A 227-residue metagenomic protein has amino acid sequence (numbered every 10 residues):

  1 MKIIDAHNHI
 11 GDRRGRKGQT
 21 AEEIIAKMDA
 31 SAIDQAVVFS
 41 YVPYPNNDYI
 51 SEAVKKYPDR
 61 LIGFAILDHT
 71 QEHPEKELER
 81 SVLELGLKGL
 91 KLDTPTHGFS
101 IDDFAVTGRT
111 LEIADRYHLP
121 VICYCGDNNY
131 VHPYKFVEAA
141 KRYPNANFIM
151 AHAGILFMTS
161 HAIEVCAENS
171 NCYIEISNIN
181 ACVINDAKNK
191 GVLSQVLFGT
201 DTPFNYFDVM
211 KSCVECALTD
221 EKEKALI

Functional and structural regions predicted by a protein language model:
M1-A6, K17-Q35, R116, L193-Q195 (+1 more regions): Mid-to-C-terminal alpha-helical segments outside catalytic/metal-binding sites
M1-R14, A53-I66, S170: Mobile, glycine- and charge-enriched loop segments and immediately flanking short secondary-structure elements within
I3-N8, A36-V38, I62-A65, K88-L92 (+4 more regions): Hydrophobic faces of well-ordered beta-strands that scaffold small-molecule active sites in alpha/beta enzyme cores
H7, M28, I50, V54 (+8 more regions): Conserved, mostly hydrophobic/aromatic
D12-Q19, F39-N47, D68-P74, H97-D102 (+3 more regions): Acidic-and-aromatic substrate-binding clefts and catalytic sites of carbohydrate-active enzymes
R16-M28, Q71-V82: Short, acidic/polar
D34-Q35, P45-I122: Active-site gating/metal-coordination segments in enzymes
D103-L197: Catalytic pocket-lining loop regions of alpha/beta-barrel enzymes, especially the amidohydrolase/enolase/GH5 lineages
